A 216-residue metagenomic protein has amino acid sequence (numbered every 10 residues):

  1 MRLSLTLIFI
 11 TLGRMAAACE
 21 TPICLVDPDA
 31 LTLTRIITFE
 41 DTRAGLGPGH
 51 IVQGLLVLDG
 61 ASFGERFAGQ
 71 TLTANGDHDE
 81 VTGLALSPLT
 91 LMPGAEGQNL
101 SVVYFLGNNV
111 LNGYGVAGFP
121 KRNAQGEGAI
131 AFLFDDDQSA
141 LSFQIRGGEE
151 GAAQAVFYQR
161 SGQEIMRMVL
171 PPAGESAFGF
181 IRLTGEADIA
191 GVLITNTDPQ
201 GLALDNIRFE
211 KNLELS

Functional and structural regions predicted by a protein language model:
M1-S4: Positively charged n-region of N-terminal signal peptides that target proteins for export
G13-M15: N-terminal signal peptide c-region/cleavage motif recognized by signal peptidases
C19-S216: Surface-exposed, well-ordered secondary-structure segments
